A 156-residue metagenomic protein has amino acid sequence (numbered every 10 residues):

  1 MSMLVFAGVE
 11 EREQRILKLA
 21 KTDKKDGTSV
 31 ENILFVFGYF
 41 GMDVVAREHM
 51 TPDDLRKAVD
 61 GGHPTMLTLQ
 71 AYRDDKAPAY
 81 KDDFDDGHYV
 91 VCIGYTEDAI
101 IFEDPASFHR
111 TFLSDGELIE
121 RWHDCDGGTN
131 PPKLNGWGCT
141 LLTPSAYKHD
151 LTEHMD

Functional and structural regions predicted by a protein language model:
M1-M50, L55, G61, P131-D156: Cysteine-nucleophile protease catalytic domains, especially the papain-like/related folds used in DUB/UBL proteases
M1-S2, F6, I16-K18, H88 (+2 more regions): Residue-level signal for functionally critical sites in structured catalytic/ligand-binding pockets
K24, D83-F84, I93-D156: Noncatalytic regulatory segments and standalone regulatory/sensor domains
D26-G27, R47-M50, D74, L118-D124: Short amphipathic alpha-helical surface micro-motifs
R47-S107, T111-F112: Active-site-adjacent substructure of cysteine-protease-like catalytic cores
